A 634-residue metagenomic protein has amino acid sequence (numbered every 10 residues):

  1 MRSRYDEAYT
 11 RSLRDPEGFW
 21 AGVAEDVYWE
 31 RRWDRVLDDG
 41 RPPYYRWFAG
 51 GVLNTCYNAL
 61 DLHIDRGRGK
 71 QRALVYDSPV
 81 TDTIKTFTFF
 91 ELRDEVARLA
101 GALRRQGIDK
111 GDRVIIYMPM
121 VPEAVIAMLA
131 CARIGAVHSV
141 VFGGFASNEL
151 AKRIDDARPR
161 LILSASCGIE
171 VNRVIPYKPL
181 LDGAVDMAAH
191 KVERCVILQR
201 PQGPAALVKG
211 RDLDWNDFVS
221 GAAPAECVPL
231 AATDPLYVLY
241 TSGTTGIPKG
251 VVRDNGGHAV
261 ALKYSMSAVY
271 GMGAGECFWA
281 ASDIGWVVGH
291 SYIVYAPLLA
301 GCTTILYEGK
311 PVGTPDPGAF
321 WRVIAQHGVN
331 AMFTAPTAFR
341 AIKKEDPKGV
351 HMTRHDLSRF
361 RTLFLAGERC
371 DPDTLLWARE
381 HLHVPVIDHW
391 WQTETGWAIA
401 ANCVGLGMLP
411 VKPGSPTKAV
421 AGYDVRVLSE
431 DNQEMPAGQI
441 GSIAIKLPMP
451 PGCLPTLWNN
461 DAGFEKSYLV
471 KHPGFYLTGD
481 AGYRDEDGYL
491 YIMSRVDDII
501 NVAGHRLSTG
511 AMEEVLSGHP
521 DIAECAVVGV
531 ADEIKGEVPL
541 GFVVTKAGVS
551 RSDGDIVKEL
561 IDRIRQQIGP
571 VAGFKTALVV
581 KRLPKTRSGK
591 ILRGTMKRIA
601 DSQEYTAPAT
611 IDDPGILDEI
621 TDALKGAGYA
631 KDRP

Functional and structural regions predicted by a protein language model:
C56-Y57, L74-L129, A146-A151, L207-D217 (+1 more regions): Conserved AMP-binding/adenylate-forming core of the ANL superfamily
K70-R72, C195-L198, V208-Y240, I247 (+3 more regions): Conserved pre-ATP/AMP-binding loop-to-beta segment of ANL
L129, R133-D217, G328, P336: Structural core segment of the AMP-binding/adenylate-forming
V141-S166, L181, A325, M332 (+8 more regions): AMP-binding/adenylate-forming catalytic core of the ANL superfamily
E193-Q199, Q566-I591, Q603-R633: AMP-binding/adenylate-forming catalytic domain of the ANL superfamily
A259-C277, V287-A331, K344-V350: Conserved AMP-binding/adenylation subdomain of ANL enzymes
C302, N330-T334, K343-P410, D424 (+1 more regions): Gly/Ser/Thr-rich phosphate-binding loop
K418-G422, Q433-Y468, L507, E604-Y605: Conserved ATP/PPi-binding loop(s) of AMP-dependent carboxylate-activating enzymes
